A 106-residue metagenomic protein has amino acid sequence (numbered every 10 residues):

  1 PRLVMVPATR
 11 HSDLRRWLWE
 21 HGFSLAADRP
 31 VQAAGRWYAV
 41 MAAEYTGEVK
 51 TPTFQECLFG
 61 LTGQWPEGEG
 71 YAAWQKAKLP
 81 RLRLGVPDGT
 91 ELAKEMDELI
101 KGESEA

Functional and structural regions predicted by a protein language model:
P1-Y45: C-terminal substrate-binding/active-site "lid" region of AdoMet-derived donor-dependent transferases
S12-R15, F23, A27, Q32-A34 (+3 more regions): An almost-null, non-specific background feature that weakly reflects generic protein context rather than any particular
G47-S104: An accessory alpha-helical subdomain
